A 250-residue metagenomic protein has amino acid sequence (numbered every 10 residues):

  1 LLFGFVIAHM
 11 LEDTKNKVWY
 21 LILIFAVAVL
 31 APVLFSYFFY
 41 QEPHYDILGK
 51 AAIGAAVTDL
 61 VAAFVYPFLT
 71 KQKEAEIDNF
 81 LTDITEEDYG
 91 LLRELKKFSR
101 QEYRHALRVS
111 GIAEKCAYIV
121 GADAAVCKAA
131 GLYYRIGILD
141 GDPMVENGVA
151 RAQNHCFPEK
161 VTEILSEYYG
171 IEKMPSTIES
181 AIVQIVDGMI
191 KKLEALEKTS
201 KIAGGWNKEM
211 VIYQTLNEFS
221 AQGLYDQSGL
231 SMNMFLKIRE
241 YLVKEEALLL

Functional and structural regions predicted by a protein language model:
L1-W19: Juxtamembrane segments at transmembrane-helix boundaries in multi-pass signal-transduction membrane proteins
G4-I7, L92-H105, S110-E218: Divalent metal-dependent catalytic cores for phosphoryl transfer on phosphate-bearing substrates
N16-Y20, Y45-G49: Membrane-interfacial entry segments at the cytosolic side of transmembrane helices
F25, V29-Y40, I47-E146: Acidic/His-rich, divalent-metal-binding segments that scaffold phosphate/diphosphate chemistry
F39, E74, K97, S166 (+3 more regions): Generic surface-pattern signal
V61, V65, E87, M144 (+4 more regions): Alpha-helical structural motif
E86, I182-M189, E197, L224-I238: Short flexible/disordered coil segments
K201-L250: Long, hydrophobic alpha-helical segments that serve as membrane-spanning/inserting helices
